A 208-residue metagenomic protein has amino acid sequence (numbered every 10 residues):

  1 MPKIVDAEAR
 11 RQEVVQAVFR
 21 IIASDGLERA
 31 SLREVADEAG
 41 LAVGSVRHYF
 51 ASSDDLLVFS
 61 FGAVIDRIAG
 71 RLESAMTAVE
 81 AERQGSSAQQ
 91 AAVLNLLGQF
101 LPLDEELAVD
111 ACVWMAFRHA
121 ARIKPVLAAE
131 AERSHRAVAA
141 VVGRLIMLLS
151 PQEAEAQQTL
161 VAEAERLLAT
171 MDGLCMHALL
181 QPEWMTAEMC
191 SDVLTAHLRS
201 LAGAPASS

Functional and structural regions predicted by a protein language model:
M1, R20, L57, L168 (+1 more regions): Short S/T/G/P-rich N-terminal loop/turn motif that feeds into the first structured element of a domain
M1-A9, R20, E80, P205-S208: N-terminal intrinsically disordered/low-complexity leader segments
R10-E13, A17-F59: Helix-turn-helix
F59, E73-D110, E163-L167: Hydrophobic alpha-helical connector segments
G62-I68: Short, basic, alpha-helical segments at the C-terminal edge of helix-turn-helix-like DNA-binding modules
A69-G70, E106-M115, P125-P151, A162 (+1 more regions): Amphipathic alpha-helical packing segments from all-alpha helical-bundle domains
G98-E105, C112-I123, H197: Helix-loop "lid/cap" segments that line or gate small-molecule binding pockets
A139-L148, T170, H177-S208: C-terminal peripheral helix-coil segments that are non-catalytic and often amphipathic
